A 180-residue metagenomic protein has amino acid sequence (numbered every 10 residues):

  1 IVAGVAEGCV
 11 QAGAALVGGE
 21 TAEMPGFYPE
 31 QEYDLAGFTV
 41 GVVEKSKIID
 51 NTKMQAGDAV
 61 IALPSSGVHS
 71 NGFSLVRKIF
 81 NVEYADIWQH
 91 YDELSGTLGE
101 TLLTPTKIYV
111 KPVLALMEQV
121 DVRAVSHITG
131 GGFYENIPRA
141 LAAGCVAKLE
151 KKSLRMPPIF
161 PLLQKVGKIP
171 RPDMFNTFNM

Functional and structural regions predicted by a protein language model:
I1-S74: Glycine-rich anion-binding loops of enzyme active sites
A3-C9, Y28-L35, A85-I87, D92-L103 (+1 more regions): Glycine-/charge-enriched secondary-structure boundary and capping motifs
G41-V43, V60, P64-H69, R77-F80 (+4 more regions): Glycine-rich beta-alpha junction loops
M54-E100: Acidic, glycine-rich loop-and-beta core segments that form the ion-binding/anion-interacting portion of active sites
